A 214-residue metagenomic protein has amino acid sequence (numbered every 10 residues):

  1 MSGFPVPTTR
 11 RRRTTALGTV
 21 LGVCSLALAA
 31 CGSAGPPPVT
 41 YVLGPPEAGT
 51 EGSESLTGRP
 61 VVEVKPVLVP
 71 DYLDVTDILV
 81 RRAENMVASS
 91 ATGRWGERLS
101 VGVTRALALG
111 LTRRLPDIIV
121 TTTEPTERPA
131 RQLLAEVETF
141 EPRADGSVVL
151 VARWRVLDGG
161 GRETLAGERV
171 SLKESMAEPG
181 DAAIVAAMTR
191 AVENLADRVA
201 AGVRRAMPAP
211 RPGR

Functional and structural regions predicted by a protein language model:
M1-A29: Sec-dependent bacterial lipoprotein signal peptides
C31-E97, P129, P208-R214: A structural "domain/chain start" motif
G32-T40, A48-G52, R114, E178-R214: C-terminal/domain-edge helix-coil "capping" segments
G32-T50, R113-E163, E178: Surface-exposed short loop/turn segments
V61-V67, L79-R81, Q132-E136, V149-R155 (+1 more regions): Soluble periplasmic/extracytoplasmic beta-strand elements of cell-envelope proteins
N85-P116: Mid-chain, structured segments of secreted extracytoplasmic proteins
N85-R94, G161-R198: Short secondary-structure boundary motifs at beta->alpha junctions and helix caps
